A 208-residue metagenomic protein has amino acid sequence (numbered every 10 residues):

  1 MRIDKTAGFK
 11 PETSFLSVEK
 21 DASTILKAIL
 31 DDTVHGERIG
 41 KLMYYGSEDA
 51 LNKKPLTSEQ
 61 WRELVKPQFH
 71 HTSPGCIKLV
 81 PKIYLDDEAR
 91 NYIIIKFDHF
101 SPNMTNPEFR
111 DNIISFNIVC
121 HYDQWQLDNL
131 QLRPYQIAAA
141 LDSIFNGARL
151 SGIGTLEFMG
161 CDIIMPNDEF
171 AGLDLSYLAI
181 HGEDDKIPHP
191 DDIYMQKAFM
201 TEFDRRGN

Functional and structural regions predicted by a protein language model:
M1-D31, P102-F109, S151-N208: Short, charged interaction patches at domain edges and termini
M1-N103, E202-N208: Small/polar-rich, solvent-exposed N-terminal microdomains that initiate assembly or binding
Y92, I113, G172-D174: Beta-strand-rich binding-surface signature of beta-sandwich/beta-barrel folds used to engage anionic ligands
K96-D98, S115-V119, S176-I180: Residue-level recognition of well-ordered beta-strand positions that form the cores of beta-sheet-rich folds across
M104-T105, W125-L130: A generic structural signal for short coil/turn motifs at secondary-structure boundaries
F109-Q126: Short acidic, glycine/tyrosine-flanked loop/strand segments centered on an H-E-D-like triad
N129-G152: Short, hydrophobic/π-rich interface segment
